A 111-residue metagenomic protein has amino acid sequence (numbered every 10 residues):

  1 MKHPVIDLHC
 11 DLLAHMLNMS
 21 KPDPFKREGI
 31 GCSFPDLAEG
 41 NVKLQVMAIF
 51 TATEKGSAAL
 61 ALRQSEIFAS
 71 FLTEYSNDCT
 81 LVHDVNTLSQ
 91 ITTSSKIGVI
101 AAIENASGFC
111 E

Functional and structural regions predicted by a protein language model:
M1-E111: N-terminal hydrophobic targeting/anchoring segments and the immediately downstream early-domain regions of hydrolases
